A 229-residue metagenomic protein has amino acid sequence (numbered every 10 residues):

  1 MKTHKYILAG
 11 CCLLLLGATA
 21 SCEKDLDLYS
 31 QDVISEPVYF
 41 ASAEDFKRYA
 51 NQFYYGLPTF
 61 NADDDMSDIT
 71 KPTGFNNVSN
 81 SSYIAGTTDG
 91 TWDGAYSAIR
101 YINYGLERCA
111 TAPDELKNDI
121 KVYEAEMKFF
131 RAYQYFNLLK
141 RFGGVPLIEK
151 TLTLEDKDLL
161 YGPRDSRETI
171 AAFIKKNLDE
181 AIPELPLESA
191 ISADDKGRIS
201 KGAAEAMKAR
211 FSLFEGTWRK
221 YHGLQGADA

Functional and structural regions predicted by a protein language model:
M1-S30: Bacterial Sec-dependent N-terminal signal peptides
C22-D64: Membrane-proximal, proline-rich intrinsically disordered regions
S35-V38, D45-K47, L57-T59, F75-F142 (+1 more regions): Conserved, well-structured interaction surfaces
L139-K140, P146, S189, F214-G223: Short coil/turn linking the two alpha-helices of tandem helical-hairpin repeats
G144, I148, K157, D195-A206: Aromatic-lined, polymer-binding surfaces characteristic of secreted/periplasmic polysaccharide-degrading enzymes
T151, R219-A229: Acidic, serine/threonine/proline-rich low-complexity intrinsically disordered regions
